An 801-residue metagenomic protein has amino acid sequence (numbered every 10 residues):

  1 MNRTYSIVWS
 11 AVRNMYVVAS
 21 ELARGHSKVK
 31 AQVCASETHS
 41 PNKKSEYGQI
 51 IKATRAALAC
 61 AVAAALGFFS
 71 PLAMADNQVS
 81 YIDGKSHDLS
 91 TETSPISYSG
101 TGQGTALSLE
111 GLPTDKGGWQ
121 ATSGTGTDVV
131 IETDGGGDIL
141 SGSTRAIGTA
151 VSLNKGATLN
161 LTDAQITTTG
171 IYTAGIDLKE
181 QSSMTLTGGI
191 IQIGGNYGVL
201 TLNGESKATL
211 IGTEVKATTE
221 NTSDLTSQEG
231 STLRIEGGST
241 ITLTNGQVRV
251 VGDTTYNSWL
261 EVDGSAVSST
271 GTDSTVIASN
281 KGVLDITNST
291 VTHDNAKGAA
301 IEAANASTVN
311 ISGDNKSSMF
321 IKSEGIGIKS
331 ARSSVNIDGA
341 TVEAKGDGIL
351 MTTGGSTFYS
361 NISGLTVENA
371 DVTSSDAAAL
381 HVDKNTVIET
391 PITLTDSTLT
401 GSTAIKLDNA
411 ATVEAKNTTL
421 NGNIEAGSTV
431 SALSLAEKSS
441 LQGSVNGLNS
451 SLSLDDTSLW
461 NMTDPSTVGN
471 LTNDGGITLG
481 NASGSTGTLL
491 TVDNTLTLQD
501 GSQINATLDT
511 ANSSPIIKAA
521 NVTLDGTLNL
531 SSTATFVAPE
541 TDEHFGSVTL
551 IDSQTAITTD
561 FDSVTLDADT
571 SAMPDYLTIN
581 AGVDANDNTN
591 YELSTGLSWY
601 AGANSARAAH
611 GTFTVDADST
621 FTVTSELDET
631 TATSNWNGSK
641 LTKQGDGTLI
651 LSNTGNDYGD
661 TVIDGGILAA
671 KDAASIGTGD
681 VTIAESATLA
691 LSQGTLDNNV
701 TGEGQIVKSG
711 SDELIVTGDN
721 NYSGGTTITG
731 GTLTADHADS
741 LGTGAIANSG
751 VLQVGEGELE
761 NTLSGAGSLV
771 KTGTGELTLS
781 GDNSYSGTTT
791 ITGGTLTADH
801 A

Functional and structural regions predicted by a protein language model:
M1-G48, A65, A73-Y81, G339-A340 (+5 more regions): Extracellular/surface-exposed low-complexity segments
A53-G67: Short, glycine/alanine-rich hydrophobic alpha-helices that insert into or span membranes
N77-T91: Short N-terminal segments immediately surrounding and downstream of signal-peptide cleavage
H87-D115, W119-G148, T158-Y172, S183-Y197 (+20 more regions): Beta-strand-rich solenoid/repeat architectures in extracellular/passenger domains of polysaccharide-targeting enzymes
G156, Q181, E205, G230 (+18 more regions): Tight coil/turn sites that cap or link beta-strands
Y172, K297, G401, I405 (+10 more regions): Surface-exposed loop/turn positions within long extracellular repeat scaffolds, especially the passenger domains
